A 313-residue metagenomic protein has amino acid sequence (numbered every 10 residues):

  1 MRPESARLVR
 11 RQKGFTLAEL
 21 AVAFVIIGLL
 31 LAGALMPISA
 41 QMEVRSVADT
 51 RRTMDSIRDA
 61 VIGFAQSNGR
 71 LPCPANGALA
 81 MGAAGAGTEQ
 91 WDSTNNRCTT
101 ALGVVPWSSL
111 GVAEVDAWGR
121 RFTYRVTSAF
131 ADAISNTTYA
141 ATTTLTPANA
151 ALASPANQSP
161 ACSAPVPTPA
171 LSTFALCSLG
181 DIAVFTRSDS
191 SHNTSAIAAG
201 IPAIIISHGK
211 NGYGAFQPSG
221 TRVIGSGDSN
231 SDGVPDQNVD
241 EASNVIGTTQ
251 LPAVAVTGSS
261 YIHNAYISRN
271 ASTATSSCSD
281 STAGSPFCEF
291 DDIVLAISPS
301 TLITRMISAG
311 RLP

Functional and structural regions predicted by a protein language model:
M1-R10: N-terminal secretory signal peptides that target proteins for export/translocation
E4-S5, A18, V22, D59 (+1 more regions): Generic hydrophobic-segment detector
R11-Q41: N-terminal single-pass transmembrane signal-anchor helix
A40-P313: N-terminal pilin/flagellin-like segments and related low-complexity appendage regions
